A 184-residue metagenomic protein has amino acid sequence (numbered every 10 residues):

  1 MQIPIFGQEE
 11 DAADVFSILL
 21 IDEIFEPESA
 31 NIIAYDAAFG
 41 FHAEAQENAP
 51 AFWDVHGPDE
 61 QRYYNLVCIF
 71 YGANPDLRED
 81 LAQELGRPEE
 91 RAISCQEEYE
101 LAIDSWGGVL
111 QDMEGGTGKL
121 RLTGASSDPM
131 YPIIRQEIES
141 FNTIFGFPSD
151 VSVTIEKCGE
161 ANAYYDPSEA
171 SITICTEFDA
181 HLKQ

Functional and structural regions predicted by a protein language model:
M1, A37, L66-Y71, E156-C158 (+1 more regions): Active-site-proximal beta-strand/loop segments in catalytic clefts of secreted hydrolases
Q2-E9, F52, R121-D128, E160-A163: Second-shell loop/turn segments in exported
F6-F25: An active-site-proximal "capping" alpha-helix that borders the catalytic cofactor pocket
I24-I32, S140-N162: Propeptide-to-catalytic entry region of secreted or membrane-anchored zinc metalloproteases
E26-N48: Charge-dense, low-complexity polyampholytic segments
A49-T143: Pan-zinc metallopeptidase signature
T154-Q184: Catalytic zinc-binding patch centered on the HExxH motif and its immediate surroundings that defines zinc-dependent
